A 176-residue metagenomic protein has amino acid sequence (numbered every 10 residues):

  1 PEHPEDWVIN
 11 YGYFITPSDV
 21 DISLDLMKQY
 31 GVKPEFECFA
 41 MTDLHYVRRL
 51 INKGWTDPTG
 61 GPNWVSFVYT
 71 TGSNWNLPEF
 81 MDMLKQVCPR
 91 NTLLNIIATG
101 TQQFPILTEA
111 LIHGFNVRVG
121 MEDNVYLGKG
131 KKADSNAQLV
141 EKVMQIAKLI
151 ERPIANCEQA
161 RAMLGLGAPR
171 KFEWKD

Functional and structural regions predicted by a protein language model:
P1-E122, K132-A133, Q138: Catalytic alpha/beta core domains of metabolic enzymes, predominantly
F36-E37, I150-Q159: Flexible, glycine/charged-enriched surface loops at secondary-structure junctions
A40-L44, Q159-L166: A glycine-rich phosphate-binding loop feature that marks nucleotide/adenosyl-phosphate handling sites
N124-Y126: A short, flexible beta-alpha/helix-coil linker loop
K129-I154: C-terminal helical cap(s) of enzyme catalytic domains, especially alpha/beta-barrels
E158, G165-D176: C-terminal accessory extensions appended to soluble enzyme cores
